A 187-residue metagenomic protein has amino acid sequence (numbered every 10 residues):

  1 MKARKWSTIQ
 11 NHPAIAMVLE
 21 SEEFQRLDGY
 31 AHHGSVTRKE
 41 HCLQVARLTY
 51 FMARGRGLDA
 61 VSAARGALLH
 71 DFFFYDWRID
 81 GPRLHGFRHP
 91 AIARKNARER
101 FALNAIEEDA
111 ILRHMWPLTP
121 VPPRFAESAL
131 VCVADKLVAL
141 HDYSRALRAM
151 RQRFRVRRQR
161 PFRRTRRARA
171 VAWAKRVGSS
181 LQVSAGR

Functional and structural regions predicted by a protein language model:
M1-R187: Metal-dependent phosphohydrolase cores
